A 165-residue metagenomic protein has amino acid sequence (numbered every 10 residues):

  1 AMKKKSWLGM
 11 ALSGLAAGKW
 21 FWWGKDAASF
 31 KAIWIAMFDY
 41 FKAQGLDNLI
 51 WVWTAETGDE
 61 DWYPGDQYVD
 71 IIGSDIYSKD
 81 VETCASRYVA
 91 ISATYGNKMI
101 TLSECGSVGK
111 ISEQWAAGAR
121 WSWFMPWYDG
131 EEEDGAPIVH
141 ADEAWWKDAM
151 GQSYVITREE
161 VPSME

Functional and structural regions predicted by a protein language model:
A1-K3: N-terminal catalytic cores of secreted or lumenal carbohydrate-active enzymes
W7-A17, W34-E60, N97-V108: Aromatic-lined carbohydrate-recognition surfaces of secreted/lumenal glycan-active proteins
L15-A28, S74: Surface-exposed cleft-lining segments at the edges of enzyme active sites
S29-Y40, S86, A90: Alpha-helical scaffolding segments of alpha/beta enzyme cores, especially the outer helices of TIM-barrel or partial
T54-Y63, E82-A90, G106-W115: Alpha-helical scaffolding within the catalytic cores of extracellular/periplasmic polymer-degrading hydrolases
D59-V81, M125-W127: Aromatic- and acid-rich polysaccharide-binding/catalytic face of secreted or lumenal carbohydrate-active enzymes
S74-I100: Substrate-binding surface in catalytic domains of secreted glycosidases
K98-E165: Substrate-binding cleft of secreted/luminal carbohydrate-active enzymes
